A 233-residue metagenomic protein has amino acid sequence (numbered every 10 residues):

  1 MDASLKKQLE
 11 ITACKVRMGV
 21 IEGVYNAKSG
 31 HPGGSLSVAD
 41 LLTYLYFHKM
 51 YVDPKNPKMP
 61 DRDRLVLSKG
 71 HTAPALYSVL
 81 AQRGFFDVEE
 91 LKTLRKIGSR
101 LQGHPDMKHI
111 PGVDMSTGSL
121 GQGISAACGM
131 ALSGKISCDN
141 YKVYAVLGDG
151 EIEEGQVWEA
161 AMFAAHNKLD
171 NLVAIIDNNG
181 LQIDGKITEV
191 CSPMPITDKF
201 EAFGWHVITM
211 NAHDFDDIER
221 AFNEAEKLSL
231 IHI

Functional and structural regions predicted by a protein language model:
M1-Y144, T209: Thiamine diphosphate
K6, H232-I233: Generic early N-terminus positional signal peaking at residue ~5-7
V52-R64, H104-I231: Glycine-rich ThDP/TPP pyrophosphate-binding loop and its adjacent helix/strand module within ThDP-dependent enzymes
